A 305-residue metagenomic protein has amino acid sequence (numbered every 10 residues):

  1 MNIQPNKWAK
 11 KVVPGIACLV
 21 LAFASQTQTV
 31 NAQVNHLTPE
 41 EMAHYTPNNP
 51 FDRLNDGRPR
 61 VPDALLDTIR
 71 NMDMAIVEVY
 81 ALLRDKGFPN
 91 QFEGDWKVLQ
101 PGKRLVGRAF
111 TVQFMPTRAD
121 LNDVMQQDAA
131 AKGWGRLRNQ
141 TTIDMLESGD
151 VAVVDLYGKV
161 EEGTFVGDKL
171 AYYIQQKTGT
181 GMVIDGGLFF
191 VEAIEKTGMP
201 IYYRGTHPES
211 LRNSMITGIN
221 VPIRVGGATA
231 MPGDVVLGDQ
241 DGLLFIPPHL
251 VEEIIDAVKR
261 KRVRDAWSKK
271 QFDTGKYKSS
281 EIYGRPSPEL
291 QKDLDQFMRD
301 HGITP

Functional and structural regions predicted by a protein language model:
N2-I16, S25-Q26: Bacterial N-terminal signal peptides that target proteins for export
L21-T29: C-terminal segment of classical bacterial N-terminal signal peptides
Q33-N55, A64-T68: Short acidic, Pro/Gly- and aromatic-enriched capping/linker segments at domain boundaries
G57, I174, D234-V236: Buried hydrophobic positions in well-ordered alpha/beta secondary-structure cores of metabolic enzymes
R60-V61, A230: Short, isolated positions in well-ordered beta-strands
D67, M72-P232, I246-P305: Feature captures the catalytic cores and cofactor-binding loops of soluble hydro-lyases/lyases that act on carboxylate
D241-L244: Channel- or pocket-lining gating/hinge segments that regulate access to a cavity or pore
